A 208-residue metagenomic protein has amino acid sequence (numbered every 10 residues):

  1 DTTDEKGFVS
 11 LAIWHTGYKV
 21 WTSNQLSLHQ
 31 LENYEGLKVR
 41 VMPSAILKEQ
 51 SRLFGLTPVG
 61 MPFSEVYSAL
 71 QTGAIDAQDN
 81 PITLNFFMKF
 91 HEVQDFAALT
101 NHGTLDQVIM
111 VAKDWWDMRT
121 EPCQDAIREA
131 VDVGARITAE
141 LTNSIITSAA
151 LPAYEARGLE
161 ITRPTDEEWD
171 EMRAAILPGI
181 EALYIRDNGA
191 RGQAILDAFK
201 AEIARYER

Functional and structural regions predicted by a protein language model:
T3-R208: N-terminal secretory/targeting leader peptides
